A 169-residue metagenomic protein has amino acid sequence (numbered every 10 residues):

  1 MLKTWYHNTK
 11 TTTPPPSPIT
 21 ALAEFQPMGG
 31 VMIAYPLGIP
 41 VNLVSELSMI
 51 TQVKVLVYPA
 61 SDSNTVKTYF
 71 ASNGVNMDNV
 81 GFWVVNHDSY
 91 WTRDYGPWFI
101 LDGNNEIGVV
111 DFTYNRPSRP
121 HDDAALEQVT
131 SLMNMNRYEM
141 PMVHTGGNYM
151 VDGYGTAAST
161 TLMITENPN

Functional and structural regions predicted by a protein language model:
L2-N169: The feature marks the mature, well-folded catalytic cores of soluble enzymes
